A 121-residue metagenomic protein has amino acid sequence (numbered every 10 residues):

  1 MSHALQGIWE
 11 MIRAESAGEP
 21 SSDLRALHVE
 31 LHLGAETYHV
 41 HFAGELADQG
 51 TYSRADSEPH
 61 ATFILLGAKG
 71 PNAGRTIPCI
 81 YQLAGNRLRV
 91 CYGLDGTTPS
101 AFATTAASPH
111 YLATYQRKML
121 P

Functional and structural regions predicted by a protein language model:
M1, M11-D23, E36-A103: Contiguous, well-ordered beta-strand patches that form the walls/edges of small beta-barrel/beta-sandwich domains
H32-L33: Short, conserved beta-strand element in jelly-roll/cupin
A106-S108: Short, solvent-exposed loop/turn segments at conserved positions within beta-propeller repeat blades
H110-L112: Short hydrophobic/aromatic beta-strand or adjacent loop that forms the aromatic wall/cage of a ligand/substrate-binding
T114-P121: Short beta-strand-to-coil "C-cap" segments at the C-terminal boundary of structured domains/repeats, marking
